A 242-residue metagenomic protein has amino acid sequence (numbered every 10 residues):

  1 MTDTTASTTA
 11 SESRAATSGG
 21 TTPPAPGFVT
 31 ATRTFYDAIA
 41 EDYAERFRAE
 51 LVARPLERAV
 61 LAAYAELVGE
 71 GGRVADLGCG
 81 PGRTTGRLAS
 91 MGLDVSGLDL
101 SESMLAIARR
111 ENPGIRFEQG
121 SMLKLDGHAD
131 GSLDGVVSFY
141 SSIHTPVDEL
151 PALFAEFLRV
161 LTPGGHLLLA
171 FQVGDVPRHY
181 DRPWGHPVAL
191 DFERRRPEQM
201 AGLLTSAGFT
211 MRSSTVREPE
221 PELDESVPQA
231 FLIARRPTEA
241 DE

Functional and structural regions predicted by a protein language model:
T2, T17-E70, D175: Conserved class I S-adenosyl-L-methionine
R73-L77, P81-K124: Class I SAM-dependent methyltransferase SAM/SAH-binding core
G127-V136: A short acidic, Gly/Pro-enriched loop at the edge of an enzyme's catalytic core that lines a small-molecule cofactor
P151-P163: A short glycine-rich, Lys/Arg-flanked "PGG" loop and its adjoining helix->strand segment in the class I
G164-F171: Conserved beta-strand signature within the Rossmann-like core of class I S-adenosyl-L-methionine
V173-D191: Short, glycine-/aromatic-enriched active-site segment of Class I SAM-dependent methyltransferases
F192-A207: Short alpha-helix
E220-E242: Core SAM-dependent methyltransferase catalytic element
